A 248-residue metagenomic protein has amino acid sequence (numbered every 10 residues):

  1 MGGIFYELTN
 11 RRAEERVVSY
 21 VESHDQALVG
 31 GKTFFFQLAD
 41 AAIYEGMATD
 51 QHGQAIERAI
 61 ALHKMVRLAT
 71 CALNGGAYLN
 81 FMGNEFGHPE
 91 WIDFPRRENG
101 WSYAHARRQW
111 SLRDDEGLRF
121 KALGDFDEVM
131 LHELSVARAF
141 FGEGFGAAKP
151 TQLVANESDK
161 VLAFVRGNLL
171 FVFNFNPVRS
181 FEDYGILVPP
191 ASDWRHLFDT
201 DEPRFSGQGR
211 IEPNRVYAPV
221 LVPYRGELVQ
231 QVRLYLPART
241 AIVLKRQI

Functional and structural regions predicted by a protein language model:
M1-R97, Y103, S135-I186, P190-D199 (+1 more regions): Conserved alpha/beta catalytic core and glycan-binding cleft of carbohydrate-active enzymes
A48-A61, S111-K121, L228-R233: Active-site rim elements
W91-I92, W110, F205, V216: Short clusters of hydrophobic/aromatic residues that line enzyme substrate/ligand-binding pockets
W101-W110: Acyl/amide activation-and-transfer machinery of modular secondary-metabolite enzymes
Q109-P150, A238-V243: Aromatic- and carboxylate-lined catalytic core of secreted/periplasmic carbohydrate-active enzymes
G167, P213-I248: C-terminal beta-strand-rich structural cap/linker in extracellular carbohydrate-active enzymes
S192-R225: Trp/Gly-enriched beta-strand surface patches
